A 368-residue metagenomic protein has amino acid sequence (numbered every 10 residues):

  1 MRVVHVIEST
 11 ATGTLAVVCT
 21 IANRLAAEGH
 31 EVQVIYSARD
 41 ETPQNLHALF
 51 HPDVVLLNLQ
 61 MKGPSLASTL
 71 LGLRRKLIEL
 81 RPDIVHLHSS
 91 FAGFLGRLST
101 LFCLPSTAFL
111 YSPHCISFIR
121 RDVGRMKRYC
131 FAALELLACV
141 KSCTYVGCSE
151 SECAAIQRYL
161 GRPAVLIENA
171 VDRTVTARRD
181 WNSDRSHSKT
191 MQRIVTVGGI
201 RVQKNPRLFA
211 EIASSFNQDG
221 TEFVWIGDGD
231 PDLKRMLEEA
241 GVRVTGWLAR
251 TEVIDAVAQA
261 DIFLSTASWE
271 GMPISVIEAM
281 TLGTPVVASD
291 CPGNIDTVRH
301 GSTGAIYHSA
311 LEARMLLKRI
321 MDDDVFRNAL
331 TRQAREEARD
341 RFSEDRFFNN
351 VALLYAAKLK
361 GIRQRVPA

Functional and structural regions predicted by a protein language model:
H5-A67, A155-Q157, L166, G229-P231: N-terminal strand-loop element at the rim of the active site of nucleotide-sugar-dependent glycosyltransferases
L15-T20, T196-S215, W225: A conserved mid-protein helix/loop that constitutes part of the nucleotide-sugar donor-binding site
L87-G93, P113: Short His-centered aromatic/hydrophobic patch
R128-Y145: Membrane-proximal helix-turn-helix segments that form the acceptor-binding/catalytic region of lipid-linked
K234-T251: Nucleotide-activated donor-binding/catalytic signature segment of Leloir-type glycosyltransferases, i.e., the conserved
S268: Aromatic "clamp/platform" in nucleotide-sugar-dependent glycosyltransferases that forms part of the donor/acceptor
P285-A288: Short hydrophobic beta-strand element within catalytic cores of glycosyltransferases and related nucleotide-activated
H300-L311, R319-V325: Conserved acidic donor-binding segment of nucleotide-sugar-dependent glycosyltransferases
